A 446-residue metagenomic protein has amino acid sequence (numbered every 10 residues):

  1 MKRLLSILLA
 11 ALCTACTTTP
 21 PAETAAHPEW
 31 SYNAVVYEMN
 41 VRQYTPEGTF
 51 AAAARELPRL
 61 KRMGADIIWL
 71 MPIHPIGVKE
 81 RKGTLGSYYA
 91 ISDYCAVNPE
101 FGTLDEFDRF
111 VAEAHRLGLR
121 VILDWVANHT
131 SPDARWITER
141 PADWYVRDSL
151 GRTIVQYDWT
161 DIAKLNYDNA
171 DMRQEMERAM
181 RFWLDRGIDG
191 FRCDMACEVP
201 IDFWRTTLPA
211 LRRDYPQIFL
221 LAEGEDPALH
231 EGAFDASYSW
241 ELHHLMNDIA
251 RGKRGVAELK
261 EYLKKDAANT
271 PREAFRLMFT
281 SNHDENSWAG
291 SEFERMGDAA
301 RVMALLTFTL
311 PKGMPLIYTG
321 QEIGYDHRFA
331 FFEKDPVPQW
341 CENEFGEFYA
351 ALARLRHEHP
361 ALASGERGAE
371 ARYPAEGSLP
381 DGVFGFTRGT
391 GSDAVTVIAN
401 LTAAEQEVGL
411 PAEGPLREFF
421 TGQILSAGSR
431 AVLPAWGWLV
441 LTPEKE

Functional and structural regions predicted by a protein language model:
M1-L4: Positively charged n-region of N-terminal signal peptides that target proteins for export
S6-T14: Bacterial N-terminal signal peptides
A15-W69, P75, D108, E113-A114 (+3 more regions): Carbohydrate-interacting/catalytic domains
P20-Y37, R42-A51, R55-D66, P72-R186 (+1 more regions): Substrate-binding/active-site clefts of carbohydrate-active enzymes
V35-Y37, I68-L70, V121-L123, F191 (+3 more regions): Hydrophobic faces of well-ordered beta-strands that scaffold small-molecule active sites in alpha/beta enzyme cores
R42-Y44, I73, V126-N128, A196-E198 (+2 more regions): Active-site beta-loop-alpha junctions enriched in small/polar residues
V111, R178, D194-F279, L306-T309 (+5 more regions): Active-site-proximal helices and loops of the catalytic beta/alpha 8
P271-R295: Active-site clefts of carbohydrate-active enzymes
